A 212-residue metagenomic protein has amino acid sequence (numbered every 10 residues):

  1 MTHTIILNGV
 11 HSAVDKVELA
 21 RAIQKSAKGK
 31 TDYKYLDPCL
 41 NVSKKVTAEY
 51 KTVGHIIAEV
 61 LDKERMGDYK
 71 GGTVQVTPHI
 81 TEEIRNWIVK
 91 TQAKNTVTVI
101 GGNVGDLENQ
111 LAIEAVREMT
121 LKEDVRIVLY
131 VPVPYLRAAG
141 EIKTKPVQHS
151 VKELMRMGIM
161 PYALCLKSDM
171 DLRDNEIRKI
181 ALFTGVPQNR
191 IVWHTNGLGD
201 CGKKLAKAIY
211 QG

Functional and structural regions predicted by a protein language model:
M1-G212: Flexible phosphate-sensing "switch/lid" loops adjacent to ATP/NTP-binding sites across phosphate-transfer
